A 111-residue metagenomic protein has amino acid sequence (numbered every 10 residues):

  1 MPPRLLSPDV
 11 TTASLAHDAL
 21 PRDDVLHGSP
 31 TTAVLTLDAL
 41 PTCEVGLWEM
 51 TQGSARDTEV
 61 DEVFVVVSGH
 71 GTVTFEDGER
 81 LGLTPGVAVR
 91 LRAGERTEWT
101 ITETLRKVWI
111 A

Functional and structural regions predicted by a protein language model:
M1-G46: A short, N-terminal "cap"/entry segment at the start of jelly-roll beta-barrel domains of the cupin/DSBH fold
V10-T12, Q52, P85-R90: A short, sequence-level motif marking secondary-structure junctions
G28-P30, R56-T58, G82, L91-R92: Short solvent-exposed loop/turn micro-motifs enriched in small/polar/acidic residues
A39-E59, R92-A93: Conserved short histidine dyad/triad with adjacent acidic residue
Q52-G53, D57-T58, F75, E95-L105: K/E-rich alpha-helical interaction surfaces of small helical-bundle regulatory domains
R56-P85: A short beta-strand-loop-beta hairpin characteristic of the jelly-roll/cupin
R80, V87, A93-A111: Ligand-binding loop in jelly-roll beta-barrel domains
